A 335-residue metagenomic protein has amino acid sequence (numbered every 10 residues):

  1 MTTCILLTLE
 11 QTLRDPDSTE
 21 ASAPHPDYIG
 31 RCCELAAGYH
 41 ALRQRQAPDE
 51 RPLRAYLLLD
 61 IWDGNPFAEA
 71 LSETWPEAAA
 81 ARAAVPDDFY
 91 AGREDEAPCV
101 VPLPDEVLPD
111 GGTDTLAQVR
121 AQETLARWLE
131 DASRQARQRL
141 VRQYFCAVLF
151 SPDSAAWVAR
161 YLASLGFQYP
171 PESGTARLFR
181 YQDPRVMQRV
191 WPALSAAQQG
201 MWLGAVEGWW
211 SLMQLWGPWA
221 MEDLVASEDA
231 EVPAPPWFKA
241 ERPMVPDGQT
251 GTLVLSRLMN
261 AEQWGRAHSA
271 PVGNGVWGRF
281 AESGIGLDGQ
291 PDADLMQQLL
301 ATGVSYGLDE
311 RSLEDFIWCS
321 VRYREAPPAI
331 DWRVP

Functional and structural regions predicted by a protein language model:
M1-P335: Terminal low-complexity "docking" segments
